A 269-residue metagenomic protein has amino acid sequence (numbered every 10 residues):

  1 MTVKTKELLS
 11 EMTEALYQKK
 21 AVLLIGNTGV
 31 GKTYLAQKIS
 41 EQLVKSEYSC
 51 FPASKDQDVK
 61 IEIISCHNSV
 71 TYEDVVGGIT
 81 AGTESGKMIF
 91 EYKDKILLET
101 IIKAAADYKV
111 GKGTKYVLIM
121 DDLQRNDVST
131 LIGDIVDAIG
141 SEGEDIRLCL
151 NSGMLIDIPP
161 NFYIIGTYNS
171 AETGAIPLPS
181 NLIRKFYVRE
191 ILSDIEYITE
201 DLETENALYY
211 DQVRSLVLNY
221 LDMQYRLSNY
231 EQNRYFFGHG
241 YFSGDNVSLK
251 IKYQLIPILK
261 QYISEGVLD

Functional and structural regions predicted by a protein language model:
M1-D269: C-terminal regulatory/interaction module of P-loop NTP-utilizing enzymes
